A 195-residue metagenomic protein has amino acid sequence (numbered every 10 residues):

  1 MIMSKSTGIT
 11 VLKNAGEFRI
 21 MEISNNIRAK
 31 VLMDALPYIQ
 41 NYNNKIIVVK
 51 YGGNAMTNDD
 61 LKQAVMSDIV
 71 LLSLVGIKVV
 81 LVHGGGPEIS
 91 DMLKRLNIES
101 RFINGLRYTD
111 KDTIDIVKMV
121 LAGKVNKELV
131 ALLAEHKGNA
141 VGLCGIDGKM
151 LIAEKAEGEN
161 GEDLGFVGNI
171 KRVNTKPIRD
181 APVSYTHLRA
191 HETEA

Functional and structural regions predicted by a protein language model:
M1-M3: Methionine residue identity
M21-V80: N-terminal glycine-/serine-/threonine-rich phosphate-binding loop
K50-G52, V82-H83, L132-A134, G142-C144 (+1 more regions): Short beta-strand segments
D60-S67, D91-E99: Glycine-rich loop at the start of a catalytic domain that most often binds anionic cofactors/ligands
I69, L81-E88, M92: Glycine-rich N-terminal segment of FAD-binding domains in flavoprotein oxidoreductases, spanning the beta-loop-helix
K94-S184: Ligand-binding beta-strand-loop-alpha-helix segment within the catalytic cores of soluble metabolic enzymes
H187-A195: Single conserved hydrophobic/aromatic residue that forms the stacking wall/gate of nucleotide- or nucleobase-binding
